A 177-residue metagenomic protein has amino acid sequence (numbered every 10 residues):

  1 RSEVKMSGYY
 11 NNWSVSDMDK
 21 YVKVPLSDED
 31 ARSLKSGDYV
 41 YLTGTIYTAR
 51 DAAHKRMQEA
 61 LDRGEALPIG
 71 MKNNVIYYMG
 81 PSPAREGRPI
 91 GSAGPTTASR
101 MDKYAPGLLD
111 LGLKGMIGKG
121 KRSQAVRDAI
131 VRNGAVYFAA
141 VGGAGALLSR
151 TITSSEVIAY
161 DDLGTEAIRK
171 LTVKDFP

Functional and structural regions predicted by a protein language model:
R1-D17: N-terminal amphipathic/basic-hydrophobic helices that include classical n-h-c signal peptides and signal-anchor
D17-L26: Short, structured beta-strand/loop micro-motifs enriched in basic residues and often containing a Trp
D28, T45-A49: Short, charged beta-turn/beta-strand-edge "cap" motif at the junction between a beta-strand and an adjacent loop
T48-F176: Feature captures the catalytic cores and cofactor-binding loops of soluble hydro-lyases/lyases that act on carboxylate
